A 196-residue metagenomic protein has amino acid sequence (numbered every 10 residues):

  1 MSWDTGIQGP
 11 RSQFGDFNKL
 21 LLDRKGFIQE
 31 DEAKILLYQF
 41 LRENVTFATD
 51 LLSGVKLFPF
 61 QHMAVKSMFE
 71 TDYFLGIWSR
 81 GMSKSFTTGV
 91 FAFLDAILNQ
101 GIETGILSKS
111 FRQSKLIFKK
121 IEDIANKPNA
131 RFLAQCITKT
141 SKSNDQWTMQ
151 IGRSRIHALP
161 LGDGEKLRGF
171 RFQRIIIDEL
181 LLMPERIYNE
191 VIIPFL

Functional and structural regions predicted by a protein language model:
S2-L196: Phosphate/NTP-binding elements of NTP-utilizing enzymes
